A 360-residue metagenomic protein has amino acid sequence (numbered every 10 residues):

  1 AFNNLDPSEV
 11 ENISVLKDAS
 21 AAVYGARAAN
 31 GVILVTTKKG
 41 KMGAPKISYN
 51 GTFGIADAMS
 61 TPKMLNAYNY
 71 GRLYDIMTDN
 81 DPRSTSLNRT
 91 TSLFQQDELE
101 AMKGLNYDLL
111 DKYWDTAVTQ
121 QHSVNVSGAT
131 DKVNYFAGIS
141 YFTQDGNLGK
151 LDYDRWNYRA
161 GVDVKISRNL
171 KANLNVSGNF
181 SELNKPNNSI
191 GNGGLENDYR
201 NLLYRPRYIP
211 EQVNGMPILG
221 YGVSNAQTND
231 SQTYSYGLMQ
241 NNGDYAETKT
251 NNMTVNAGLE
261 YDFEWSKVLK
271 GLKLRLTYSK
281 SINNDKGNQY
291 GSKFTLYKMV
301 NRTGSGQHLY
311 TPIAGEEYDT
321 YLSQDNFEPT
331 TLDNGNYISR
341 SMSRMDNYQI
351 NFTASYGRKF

Functional and structural regions predicted by a protein language model:
A1, G31-V32, K39-K150, N187-I190: Residues embedded in well-ordered regular secondary structure
A1, Q95-F142, V213-E264, T330-N334 (+1 more regions): Outer-membrane beta-barrel transmembrane strand signature
A1-A19: Short acidic/polar hinge/loop motifs at secondary-structure boundaries that mediate gating or recognition
F2-N4, Y24-G25, V126, F360: Replace "in large, NTP-powered and nucleic-acid-processing enzymes" with "in large, NTP-powered factors and other
S8-N12, A28-A56, T130-P217, D244-K293 (+1 more regions): Transmembrane beta-barrel strand/turn architecture of Gram-negative outer membrane proteins
K17-V23, L34: Periplasmic polypeptide-binding modules associated with outer-membrane biogenesis and secretion
T61-T91, N179-T228, N284-T320: A surface-exposed, glycine/aromatic-enriched loop/edge motif typical of exported proteins
L99-S127, D131-K132, L296, V300-F360: Outer-membrane beta-barrel transmembrane domain signature of Gram-negative proteins, especially the mid-to-C-terminal
